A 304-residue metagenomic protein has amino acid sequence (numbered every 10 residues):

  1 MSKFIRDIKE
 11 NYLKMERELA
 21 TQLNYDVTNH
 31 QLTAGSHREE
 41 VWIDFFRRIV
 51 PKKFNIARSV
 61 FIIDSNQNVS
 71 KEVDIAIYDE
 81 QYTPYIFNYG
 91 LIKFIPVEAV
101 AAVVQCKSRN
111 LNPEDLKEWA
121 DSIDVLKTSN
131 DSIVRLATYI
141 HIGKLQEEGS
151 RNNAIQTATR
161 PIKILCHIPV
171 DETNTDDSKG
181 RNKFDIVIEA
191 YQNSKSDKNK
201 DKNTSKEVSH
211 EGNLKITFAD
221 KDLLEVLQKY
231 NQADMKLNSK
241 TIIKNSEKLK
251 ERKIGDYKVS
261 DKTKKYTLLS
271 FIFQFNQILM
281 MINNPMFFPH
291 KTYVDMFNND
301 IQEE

Functional and structural regions predicted by a protein language model:
M1-E72, I77-E304: Intrinsically disordered, low-complexity Ser/Thr/Pro/Gly-rich regulatory segments
